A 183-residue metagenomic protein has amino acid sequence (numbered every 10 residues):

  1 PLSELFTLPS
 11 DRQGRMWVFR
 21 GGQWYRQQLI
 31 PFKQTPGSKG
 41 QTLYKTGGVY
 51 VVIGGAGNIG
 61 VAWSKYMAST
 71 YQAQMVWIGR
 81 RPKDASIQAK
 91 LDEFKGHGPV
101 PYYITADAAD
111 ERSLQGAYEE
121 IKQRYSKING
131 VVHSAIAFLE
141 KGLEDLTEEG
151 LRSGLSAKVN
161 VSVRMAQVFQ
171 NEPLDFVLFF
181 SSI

Functional and structural regions predicted by a protein language model:
P1-G14, R20-W24, S38-I183: 4′-phosphopantetheine-dependent carrier domains
P31-G37: Short, charged/polar, Gly/Pro-enriched secondary-structure boundary elements
